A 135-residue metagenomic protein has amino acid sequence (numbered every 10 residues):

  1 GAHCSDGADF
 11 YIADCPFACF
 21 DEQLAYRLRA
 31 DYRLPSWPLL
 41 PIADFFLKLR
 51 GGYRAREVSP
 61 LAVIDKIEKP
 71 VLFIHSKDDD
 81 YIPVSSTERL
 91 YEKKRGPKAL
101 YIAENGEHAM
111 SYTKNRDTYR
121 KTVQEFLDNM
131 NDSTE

Functional and structural regions predicted by a protein language model:
G1-Y53: Hydrolase active-site cap/lid region
Y11, L100-Y101: Hydrophobic/aromatic anchor residues within beta-strands of the central parallel beta-sheet of Rossmann-like
L47-V63, K69: Active-site nucleophile elbow and catalytic-triad environment of alpha/beta-hydrolase enzymes
R56, D80-S86, S111: Conserved alpha/beta-hydrolase "acid-adjacent" motif
P60, K69, P83-E92: Short alpha-helix in the alpha/beta-hydrolase fold that links the catalytic acid
K66-E68, F73-H75, D79: Short beta-strand/loop motif that positions the catalytic acidic residue of the alpha/beta-hydrolase fold
L100, G106-R120: Catalytic histidine-centered segment of alpha/beta-hydrolase-like enzymes
K114-E135: Catalytic active-site module of serine/aspartate enzymes centered on a nucleophile-bearing elbow/loop
